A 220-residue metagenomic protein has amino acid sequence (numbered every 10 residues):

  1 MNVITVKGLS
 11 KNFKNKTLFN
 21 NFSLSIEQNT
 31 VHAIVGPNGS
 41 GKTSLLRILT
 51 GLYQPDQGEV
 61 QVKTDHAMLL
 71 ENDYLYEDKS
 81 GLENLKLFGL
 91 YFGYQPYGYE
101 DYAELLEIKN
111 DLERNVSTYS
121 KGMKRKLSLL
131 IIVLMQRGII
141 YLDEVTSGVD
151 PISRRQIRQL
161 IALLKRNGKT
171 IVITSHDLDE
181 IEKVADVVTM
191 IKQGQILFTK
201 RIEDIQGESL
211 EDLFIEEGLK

Functional and structural regions predicted by a protein language model:
I4, F19-N21: Conserved structural motif at the start of ABC-family nucleotide-binding domains
V35-P37: The feature captures the beta-strand-to-loop junction immediately N-terminal to the Walker
T50: Helix-to-loop junction immediately C-terminal to a conserved catalytic motif
K86, L90, P96-D111: Conserved ABC ATPase "signature" region
I140-D143: Catalytic Walker B motif of ABC-type/P-loop ATPase nucleotide-binding domains
S175-H176: H-loop/switch region of ABC-family ATPase nucleotide-binding domains
